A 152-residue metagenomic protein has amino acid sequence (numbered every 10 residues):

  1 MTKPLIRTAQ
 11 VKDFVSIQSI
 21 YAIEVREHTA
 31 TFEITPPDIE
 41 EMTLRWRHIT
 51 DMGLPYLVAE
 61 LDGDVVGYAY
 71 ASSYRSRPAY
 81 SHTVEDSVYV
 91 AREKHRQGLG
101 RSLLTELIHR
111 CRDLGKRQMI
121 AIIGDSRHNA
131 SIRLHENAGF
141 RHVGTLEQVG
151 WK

Functional and structural regions predicted by a protein language model:
L5-I17: A short beta-loop-alpha structural element at the N-terminal edge of CoA-dependent acyl/N-acetyltransferase catalytic
Q18-R45: Conserved GNAT-fold acetyl-CoA-binding loop/helix
P36-E93, L104-T105, R110: Acetyl-CoA-dependent GNAT
Y70, I122-I123, E136, F140-K152: Conserved catalytic-core motifs of GNAT/GCN5-like acyltransferases
H95, A121-S131: Conserved beta-strand-loop-alpha-helix junction that forms the acyl-donor binding cleft
R96-C111, R133-N137: Conserved acetyl-CoA-binding loop-helix of GNAT-fold acetyltransferases
C111-I123: Conserved GNAT acetyl-CoA-binding A-motif
